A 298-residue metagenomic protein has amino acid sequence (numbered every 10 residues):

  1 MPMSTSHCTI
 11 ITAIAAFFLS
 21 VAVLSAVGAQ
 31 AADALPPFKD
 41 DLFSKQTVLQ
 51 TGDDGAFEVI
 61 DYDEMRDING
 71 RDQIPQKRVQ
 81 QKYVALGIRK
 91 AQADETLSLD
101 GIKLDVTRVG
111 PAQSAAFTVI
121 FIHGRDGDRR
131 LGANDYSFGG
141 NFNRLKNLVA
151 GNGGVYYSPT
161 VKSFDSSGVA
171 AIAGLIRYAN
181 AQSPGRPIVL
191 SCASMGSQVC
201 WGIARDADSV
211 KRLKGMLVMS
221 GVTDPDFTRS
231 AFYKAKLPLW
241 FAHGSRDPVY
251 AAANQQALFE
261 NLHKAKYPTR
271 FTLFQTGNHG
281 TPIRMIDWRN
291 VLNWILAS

Functional and structural regions predicted by a protein language model:
G28-V84: N-terminal targeting or regulatory segments adjacent to alpha/beta-hydrolase or S9 domains
Y62-A112: N-terminal cap/lid segment of alpha/beta-hydrolase-fold proteins
D100-D105, V109-R144, L148: Short, surface-exposed "cap/lid" segments of acyl-processing enzymes
K162-S183: Alpha/beta-hydrolase active-site loop
Q182, P187-A235: Primarily recognizes the serine-hydrolase "nucleophile elbow" in alpha/beta-hydrolase and SGNH/GDSL folds
A235, W240-H243, D247: Short beta-strand/loop motif that positions the catalytic acidic residue of the alpha/beta-hydrolase fold
A251-N261: Short alpha-helix in the alpha/beta-hydrolase fold that links the catalytic acid
P268-S298: C-terminal catalytic histidine-bearing segment of alpha/beta-hydrolase fold enzymes
